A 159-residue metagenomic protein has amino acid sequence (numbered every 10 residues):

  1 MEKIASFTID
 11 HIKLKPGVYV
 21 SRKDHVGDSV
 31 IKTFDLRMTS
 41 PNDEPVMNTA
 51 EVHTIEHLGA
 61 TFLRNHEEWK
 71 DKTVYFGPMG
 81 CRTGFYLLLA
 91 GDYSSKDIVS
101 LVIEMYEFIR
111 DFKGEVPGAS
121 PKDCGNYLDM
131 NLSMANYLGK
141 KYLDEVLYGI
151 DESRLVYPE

Functional and structural regions predicted by a protein language model:
M1-N42, E152, V156-E159: Non-catalytic terminal extensions that flank enzyme cores
I4, I9-I12, I31, I55 (+4 more regions): Weak global preference for isoleucine
V18-R22, T73-P78: Generic structural motif
I31-N65, Y75-F76: Active/ligand-binding-proximal structured segments within catalytic/core domains that scaffold catalytic residues
P45, F62, P121-C124, Y148 (+1 more regions): A domain-level signal for the structural core that forms small-molecule/cofactor-binding pockets and catalytic centers
H66-K70: Short secondary-structure junctions
F76-Y148: Active-site-adjacent, His/Asp/Glu-enriched structural segments that form or flank metal-binding and acid/base networks
